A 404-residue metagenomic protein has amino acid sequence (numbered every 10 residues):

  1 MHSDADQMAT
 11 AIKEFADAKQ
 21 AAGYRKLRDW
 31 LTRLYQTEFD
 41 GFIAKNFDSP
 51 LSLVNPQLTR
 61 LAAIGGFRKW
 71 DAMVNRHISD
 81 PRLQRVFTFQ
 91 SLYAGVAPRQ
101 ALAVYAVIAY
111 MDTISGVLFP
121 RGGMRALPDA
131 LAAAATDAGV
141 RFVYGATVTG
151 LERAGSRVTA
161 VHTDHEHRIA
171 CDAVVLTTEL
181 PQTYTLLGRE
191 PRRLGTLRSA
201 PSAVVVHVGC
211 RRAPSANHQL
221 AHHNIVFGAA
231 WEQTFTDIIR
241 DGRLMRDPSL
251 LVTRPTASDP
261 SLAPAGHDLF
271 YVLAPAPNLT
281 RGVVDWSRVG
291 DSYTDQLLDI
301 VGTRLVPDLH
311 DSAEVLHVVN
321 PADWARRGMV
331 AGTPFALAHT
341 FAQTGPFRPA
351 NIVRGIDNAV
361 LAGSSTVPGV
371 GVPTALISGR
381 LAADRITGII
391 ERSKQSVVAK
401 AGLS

Functional and structural regions predicted by a protein language model:
H2-Q100: Rossmann-like flavin
D80-A94, D247-L251, P307-P368: A glycine-rich dinucleotide-binding beta-alpha-beta segment and adjacent secondary-structure elements that constitute
V107-H162: Helical element adjacent to the flavin cofactor pocket in flavoenzyme catalytic cores
T149-P264, G402-S404: Mid-domain catalytic core of redox enzymes that form a hydrophobic substrate pocket/lid adjacent to a catalytic redox
R153, T387-S404: Active-site-proximal substrate-binding core of FAD-dependent oxidoreductases
V175, V208, V272, V301 (+3 more regions): Hydrophobic, well-ordered secondary-structure elements that form the walls of internal hydrophobic environments
R211-A325: C-terminal segments that line or cap access tunnels to active or ligand-binding sites in enzymes and enzyme-associated
S364-T387: A conserved FAD-binding loop/helix module that cradles the flavin
